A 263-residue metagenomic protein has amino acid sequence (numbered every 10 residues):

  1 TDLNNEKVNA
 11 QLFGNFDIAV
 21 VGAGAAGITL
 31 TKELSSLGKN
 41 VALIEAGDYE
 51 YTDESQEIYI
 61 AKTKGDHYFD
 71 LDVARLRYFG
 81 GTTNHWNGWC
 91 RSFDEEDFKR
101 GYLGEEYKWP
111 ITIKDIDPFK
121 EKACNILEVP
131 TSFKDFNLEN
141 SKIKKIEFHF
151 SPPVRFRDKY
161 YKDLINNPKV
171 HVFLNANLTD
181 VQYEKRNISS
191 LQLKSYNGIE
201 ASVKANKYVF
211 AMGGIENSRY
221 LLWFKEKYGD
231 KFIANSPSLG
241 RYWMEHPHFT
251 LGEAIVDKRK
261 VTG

Functional and structural regions predicted by a protein language model:
T1-I18, S36-L37: Extreme N-terminal leader/targeting segments of oxidoreductases
A10-A26, A42, F210: Beta1/beta-strand and adjacent pyrophosphate-binding region of the FAD-binding site in flavoprotein oxidoreductases
S35-Q56: Glycine-rich FAD pyrophosphate-binding loop
E50, Q192-G263: Glycine-rich loop(s) and the adjacent beta-strand/alpha-helix scaffold that form part
T52-S55, T82, G88, D97-F98 (+1 more regions): Short, solvent-exposed loop/turn and secondary-structure capping segments
A61-S132: Redox-cofactor-proximal catalytic regions of oxidoreductases
Y102-K194: Conserved redox-cofactor binding core of oxidoreductases
